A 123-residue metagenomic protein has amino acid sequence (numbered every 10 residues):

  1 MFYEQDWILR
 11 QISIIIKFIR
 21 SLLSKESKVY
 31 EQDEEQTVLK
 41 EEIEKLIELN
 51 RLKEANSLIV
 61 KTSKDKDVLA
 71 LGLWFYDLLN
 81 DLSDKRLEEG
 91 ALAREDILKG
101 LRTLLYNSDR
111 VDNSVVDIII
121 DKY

Functional and structural regions predicted by a protein language model:
E4-W7, Q11-S24: Long, non-catalytic architectural segments outside compact domain cores
Q5-I8, Y76-Y123: Amphipathic alpha-helical binding modules
R20, E26, Y30-K40, E44 (+4 more regions): Short, charge-rich amphipathic alpha-helical segments embedded in non-transmembrane helical bundles/solenoids
